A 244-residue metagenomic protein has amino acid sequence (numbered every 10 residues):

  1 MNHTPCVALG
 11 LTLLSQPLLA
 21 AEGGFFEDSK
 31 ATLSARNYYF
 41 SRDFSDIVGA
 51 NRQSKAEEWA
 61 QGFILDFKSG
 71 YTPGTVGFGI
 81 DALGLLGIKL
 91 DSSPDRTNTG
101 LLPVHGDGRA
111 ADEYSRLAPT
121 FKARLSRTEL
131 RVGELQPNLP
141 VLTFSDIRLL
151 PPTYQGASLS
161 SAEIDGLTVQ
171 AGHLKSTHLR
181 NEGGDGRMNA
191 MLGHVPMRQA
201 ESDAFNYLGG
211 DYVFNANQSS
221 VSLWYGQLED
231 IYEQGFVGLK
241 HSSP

Functional and structural regions predicted by a protein language model:
M1-G24, L159: Gram-negative bacterial Sec-dependent N-terminal signal peptides
G10, G23, K55-E57, G70 (+7 more regions): Generic marker of residues within folded, mature protein domains
Q16-P137: Beta-barrel outer-membrane channel/assembly domains of diderm bacteria
Y38-F44, L85-K89, P137-S145, S176-R180 (+1 more regions): Sequence/structural signature of outer-membrane beta-barrel proteins
F44-A50, D91-R96, V141-L149, N181-M188 (+1 more regions): Outer-membrane beta-barrel translocator domains and adjoining extracellular loop/strand segments of Gram-negative
S45-Q53, V104-D107, L142-S145, R187-N189 (+2 more regions): Extracellular loop and loop/strand-boundary signature of outer-membrane beta-barrel proteins
S126, R148-P244: Signature for the C-terminal beta-barrel architecture of outer-membrane proteins
